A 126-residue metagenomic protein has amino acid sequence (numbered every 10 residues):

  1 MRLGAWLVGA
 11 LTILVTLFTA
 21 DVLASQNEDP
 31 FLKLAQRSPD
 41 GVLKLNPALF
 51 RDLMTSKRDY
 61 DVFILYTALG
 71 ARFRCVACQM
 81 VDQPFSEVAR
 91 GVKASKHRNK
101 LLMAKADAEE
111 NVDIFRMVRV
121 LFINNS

Functional and structural regions predicted by a protein language model:
R2, T55-S56, M80, R116-L121: Alpha-helix initiation/capping motif
R2-V62, Y66-G70, S86-E87, G91 (+2 more regions): N-terminal leader/targeting and pre-domain segments
Y60-F63, E109-S126: Structural micro-motif
A68-P84: Conserved redox-active cysteine motifs that mediate thiol-disulfide chemistry, especially di-cysteine Cys-X(1-2)-Cys
L69, A108-E109: Solvent-exposed coil/turn segments that connect beta secondary-structure elements in extracytoplasmic/periplasmic
S95-K100, M117-V120: Soluble mature domains adjacent to a membrane tether on cell-surface and organelle-surface proteins
L102-D107: Rossmann-like NAD(H)/NADP(H) cofactor-binding core
